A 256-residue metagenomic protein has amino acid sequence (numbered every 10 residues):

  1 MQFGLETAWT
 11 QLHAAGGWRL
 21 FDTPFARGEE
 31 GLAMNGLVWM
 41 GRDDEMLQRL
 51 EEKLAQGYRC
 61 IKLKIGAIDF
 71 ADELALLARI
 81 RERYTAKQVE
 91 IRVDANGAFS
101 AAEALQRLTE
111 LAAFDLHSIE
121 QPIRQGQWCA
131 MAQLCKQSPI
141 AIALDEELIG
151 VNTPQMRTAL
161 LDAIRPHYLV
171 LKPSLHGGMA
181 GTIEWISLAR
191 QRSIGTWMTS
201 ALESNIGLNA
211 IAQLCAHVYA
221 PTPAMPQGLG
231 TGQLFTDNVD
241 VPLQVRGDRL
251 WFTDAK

Functional and structural regions predicted by a protein language model:
M1-I91, N96-A98, L105, T109-A112 (+1 more regions): N-terminal capping/lid subdomain adjacent to the active-site entrance of alpha/beta enzymes
T10-A15, S187, Q213-A216: Short glycine/serine- and small hydrophobic-enriched flexible loop segments
R19-P24, V89-E90, S118-P122, S200-A201 (+1 more regions): Flexible, glycine/charged-enriched surface loops at secondary-structure junctions
W39, I61-F70, E90-G97, F114-Q127 (+2 more regions): Catalytic beta/alpha-barrel core
D43-M46, A67-R83, F99-E103, I123-Q137 (+3 more regions): Active-site-adjacent beta->alpha loops and helix N-cap segments on the catalytic face of soluble alpha/beta enzymes
A55-R59, R83-K87, T109-H117, C135-I142 (+3 more regions): Glycine-enriched alpha-helix->loop->beta-strand junction motifs that scaffold or abut catalytic
I183-E184, L188-S200: C-terminal EAL-domain catalytic cores of bacterial cyclic di-GMP phosphodiesterases
A201-K256: Flexible C-terminal active-site loop/helix
